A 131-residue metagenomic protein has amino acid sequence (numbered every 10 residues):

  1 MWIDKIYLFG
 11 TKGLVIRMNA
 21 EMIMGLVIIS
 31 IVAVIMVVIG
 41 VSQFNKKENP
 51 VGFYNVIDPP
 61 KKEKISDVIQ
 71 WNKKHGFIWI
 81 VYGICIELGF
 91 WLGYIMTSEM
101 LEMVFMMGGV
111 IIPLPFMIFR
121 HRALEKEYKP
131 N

Functional and structural regions predicted by a protein language model:
M1-M18: Short, Lys/Arg-enriched N-terminal segments with co-localized hydrophobic residues within the first ~10-30 amino acids
I16-I23, E63-Q70, M96-L101: Juxtamembrane loop-transmembrane helix junctions in multi-pass integral membrane proteins, especially the extracellular
I23-V38, G109: Alpha-helical transmembrane segments
V37-N55, H121, E125: Membrane-water interface of transmembrane alpha-helices
E48-V68: Cytosolic, membrane-interface loops and tails of multi-pass inner-membrane proteins
N72-G83: Select subsegments of transmembrane alpha-helices in polytopic membrane proteins, especially boundary-proximal
E87-W91: Alpha-helical transmembrane segments of multipass membrane proteins
E99-N131: Alpha-helical transmembrane segments and their immediate juxtamembrane interface regions
